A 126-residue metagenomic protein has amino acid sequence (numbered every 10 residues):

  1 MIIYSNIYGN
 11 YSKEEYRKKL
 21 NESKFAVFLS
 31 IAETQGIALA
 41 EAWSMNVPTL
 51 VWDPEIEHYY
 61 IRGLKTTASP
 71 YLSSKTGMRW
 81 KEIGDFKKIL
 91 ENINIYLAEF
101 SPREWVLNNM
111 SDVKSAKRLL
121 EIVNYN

Functional and structural regions predicted by a protein language model:
M1-Y16: Conserved catalytic-core segment of nucleotide-activated headgroup transferases in glycan assembly
I3, V27, T49-L50: Hydrophobic beta-strand scaffold residues
S12-S23, S44: Short acidic alpha-helix that forms the nucleotide-activated donor recognition element in Leloir-type transferases
K18-T34: Acidic donor-binding loop of glycosyltransferase active sites
T34-N109, I122: Catalytic binding pocket for nucleotide-activated donors in carbohydrate/polymer assembly enzymes
N124-N126: Non-catalytic N-terminal targeting/anchoring module and adjacent flexible stem/linker that precedes the structured
